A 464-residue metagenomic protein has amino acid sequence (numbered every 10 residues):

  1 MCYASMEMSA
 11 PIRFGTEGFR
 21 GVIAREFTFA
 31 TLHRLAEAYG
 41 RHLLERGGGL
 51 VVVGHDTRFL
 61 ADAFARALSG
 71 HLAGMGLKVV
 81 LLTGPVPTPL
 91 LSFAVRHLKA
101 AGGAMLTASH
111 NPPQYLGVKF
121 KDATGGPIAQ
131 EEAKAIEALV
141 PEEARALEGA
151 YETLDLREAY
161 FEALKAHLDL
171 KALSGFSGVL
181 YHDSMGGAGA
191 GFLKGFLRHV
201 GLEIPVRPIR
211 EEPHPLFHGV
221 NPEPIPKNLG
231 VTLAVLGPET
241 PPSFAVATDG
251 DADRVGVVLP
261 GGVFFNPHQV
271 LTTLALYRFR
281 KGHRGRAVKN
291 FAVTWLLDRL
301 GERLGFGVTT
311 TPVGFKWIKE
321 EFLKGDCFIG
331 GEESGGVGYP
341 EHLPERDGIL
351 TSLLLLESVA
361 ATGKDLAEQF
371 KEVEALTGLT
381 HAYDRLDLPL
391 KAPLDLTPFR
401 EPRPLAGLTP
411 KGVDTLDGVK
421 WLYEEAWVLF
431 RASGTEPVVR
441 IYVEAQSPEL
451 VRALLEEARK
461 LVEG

Functional and structural regions predicted by a protein language model:
C2-K78, A101, A150-L180, A188: An N-terminal, well-structured beta->alpha segment
M8-S9, V22, L116-T240: Gly/Ser/Thr-enriched, mixed-charge loops and adjacent short helices that form phosphate/oxyanion-binding elements
F14-G15, V53-H55, V79-G84, M105-L106 (+7 more regions): General beta-strand structural signal in soluble alpha/beta enzymes
E17, V53, L91, A104 (+10 more regions): Buried hydrophobic positions in well-ordered alpha/beta secondary-structure cores of metabolic enzymes
E37, R41, L50-L116, F196-V258: N-terminal small/polar loop signature for handling phosphorylated ligands or for N-terminal nucleophile
T83, K134-E162, L259-E333, V337-G338: Proline/glycine-rich low-complexity loops and linkers
F120-A123, G256-P260, G338-P340: Short beta-strand-to-turn element immediately C-terminal to the catalytic PLP-Schiff-base lysine in fold type I
P241-F244, H283-G464: Phosphate-binding and adjacent anionic-ligand microenvironments
